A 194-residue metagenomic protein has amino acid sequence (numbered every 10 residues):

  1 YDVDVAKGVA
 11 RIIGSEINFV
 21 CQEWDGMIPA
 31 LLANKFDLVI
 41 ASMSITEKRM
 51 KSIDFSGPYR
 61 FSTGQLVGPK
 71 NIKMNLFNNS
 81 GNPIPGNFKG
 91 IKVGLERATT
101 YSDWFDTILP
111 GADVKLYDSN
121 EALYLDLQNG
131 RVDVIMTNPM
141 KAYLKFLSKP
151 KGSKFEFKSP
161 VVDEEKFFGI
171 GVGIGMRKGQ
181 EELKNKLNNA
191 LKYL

Functional and structural regions predicted by a protein language model:
Y1-M43, K51: Extracytoplasmic small-molecule ligand-binding "clamshell" domains of the periplasmic binding protein/Venus flytrap
V9, L31-L32, L127-Q128, I174 (+1 more regions): Hydrophobic residues within well-ordered alpha-helices
G14-I17, K35-D37, G90-I91, G111-D113 (+2 more regions): Loop/turn elements at helix/coil->beta-strand transitions in domains of secreted/extracellular proteins
S15-F19, E23-D25, S44-I45, K51 (+1 more regions): A conserved helix-loop-strand patch within extracytoplasmic ligand-binding domains of the periplasmic binding
N18-P29, G81, V114-N129: Short helix-initiation/N-cap motifs at beta->coil->alpha
G26-P29, A41-S52, D106-T107, D133-F168: A ligand-binding cleft/hinge motif common to bilobed small-molecule-binding domains
R60-G68, K73, P139-Y143, L147-L191: Periplasmic-binding protein-like
Y101, L191-L194: Periplasmic-binding protein-like
